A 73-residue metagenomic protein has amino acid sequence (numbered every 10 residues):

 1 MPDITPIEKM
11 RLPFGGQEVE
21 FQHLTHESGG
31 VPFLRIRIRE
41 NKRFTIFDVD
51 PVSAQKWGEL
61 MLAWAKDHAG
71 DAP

Functional and structural regions predicted by a protein language model:
M1-P73: Positively charged, low-complexity terminal tracts and the immediately adjacent first secondary-structure elements
